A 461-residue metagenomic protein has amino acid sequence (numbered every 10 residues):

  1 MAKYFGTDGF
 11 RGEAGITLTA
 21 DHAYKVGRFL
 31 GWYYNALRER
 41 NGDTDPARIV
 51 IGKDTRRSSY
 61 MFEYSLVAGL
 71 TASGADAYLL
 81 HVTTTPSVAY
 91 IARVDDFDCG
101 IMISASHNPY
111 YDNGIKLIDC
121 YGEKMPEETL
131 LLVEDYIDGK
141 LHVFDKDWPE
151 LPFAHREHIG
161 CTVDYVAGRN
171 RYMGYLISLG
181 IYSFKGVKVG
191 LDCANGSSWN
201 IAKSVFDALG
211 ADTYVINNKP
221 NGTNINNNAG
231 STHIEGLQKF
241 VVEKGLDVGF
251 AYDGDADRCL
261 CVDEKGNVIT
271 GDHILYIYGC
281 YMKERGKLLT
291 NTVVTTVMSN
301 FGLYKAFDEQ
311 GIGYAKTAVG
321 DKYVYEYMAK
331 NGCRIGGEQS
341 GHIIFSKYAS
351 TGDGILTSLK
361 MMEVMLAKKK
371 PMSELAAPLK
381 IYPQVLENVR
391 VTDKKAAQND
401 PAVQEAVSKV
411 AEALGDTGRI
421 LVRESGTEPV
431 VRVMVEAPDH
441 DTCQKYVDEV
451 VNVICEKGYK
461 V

Functional and structural regions predicted by a protein language model:
M1-A68, A72-S73, T162-G186, K395-N399: An N-terminal, well-structured beta->alpha segment
D8, I51, V88, I101 (+11 more regions): Buried hydrophobic positions in well-ordered alpha/beta secondary-structure cores of metabolic enzymes
E13, N113-V242: Gly/Ser/Thr-enriched, mixed-charge loops and adjacent short helices that form phosphate/oxyanion-binding elements
A36, R40, R48-D112, S204-V262: N-terminal small/polar loop signature for handling phosphorylated ligands or for N-terminal nucleophile
G42-D54, K188-G190, N291-V297, R432-M434: Short glycine-rich phosphate-binding loop at a beta-alpha junction
L80, L131-M173, S178, E264-G337 (+1 more regions): Proline/glycine-rich low-complexity loops and linkers
P126, V215, N267-G286, G354-V364 (+1 more regions): Gly/Ser/Thr-rich active-site loops/lids in small-molecule metabolic enzymes that frequently grip phosphoryl groups
V248, R285-V461: Phosphate-binding and adjacent anionic-ligand microenvironments
